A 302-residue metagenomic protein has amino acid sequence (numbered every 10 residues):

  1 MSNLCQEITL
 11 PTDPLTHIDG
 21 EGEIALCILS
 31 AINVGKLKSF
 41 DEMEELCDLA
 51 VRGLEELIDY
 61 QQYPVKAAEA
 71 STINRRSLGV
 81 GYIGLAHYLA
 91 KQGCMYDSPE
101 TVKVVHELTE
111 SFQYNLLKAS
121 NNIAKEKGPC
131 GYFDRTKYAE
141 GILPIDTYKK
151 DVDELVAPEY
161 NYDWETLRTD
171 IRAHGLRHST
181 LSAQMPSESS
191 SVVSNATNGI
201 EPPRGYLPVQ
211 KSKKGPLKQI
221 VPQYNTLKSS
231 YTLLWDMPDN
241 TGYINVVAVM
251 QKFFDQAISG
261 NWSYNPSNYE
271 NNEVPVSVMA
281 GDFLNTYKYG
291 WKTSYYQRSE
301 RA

Functional and structural regions predicted by a protein language model:
M1-A302: Long, C-terminal-biased catalytic regions of enzyme "large/alpha" subunits
